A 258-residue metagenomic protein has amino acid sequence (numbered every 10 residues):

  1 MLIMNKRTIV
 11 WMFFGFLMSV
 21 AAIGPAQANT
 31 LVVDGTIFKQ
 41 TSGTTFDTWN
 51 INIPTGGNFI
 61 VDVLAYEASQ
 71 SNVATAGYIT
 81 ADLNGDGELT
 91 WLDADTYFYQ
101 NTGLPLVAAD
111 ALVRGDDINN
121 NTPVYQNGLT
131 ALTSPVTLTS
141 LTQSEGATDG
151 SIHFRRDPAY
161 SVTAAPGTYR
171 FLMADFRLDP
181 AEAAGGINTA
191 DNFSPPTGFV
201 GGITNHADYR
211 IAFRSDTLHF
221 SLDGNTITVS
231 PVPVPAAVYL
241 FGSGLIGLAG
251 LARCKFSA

Functional and structural regions predicted by a protein language model:
L2-F13: Bacterial N-terminal signal peptides that target proteins for export
M12-A21: Bacterial N-terminal signal peptides
I23-A28: Sec/Tat signal peptide C-region and signal peptidase I cleavage site
N29-I51, T75-P105, F154, P158-P231: C-terminal edge strands of extracellular/lumenal beta-sandwich accessory domains
I53-V61, P166-G167: Extended extracellular/luminal ectodomain segments enriched in beta-structured repeat modules
Y78-I152: Surface-exposed beta-strand/loop patches in noncatalytic accessory domains and peripheral targeting/linker segments
V234-L251: A short, hydrophobic C-terminal helix/tail in secreted or cell-surface proteins
C254-A258: Short, charged juxtamembrane terminal tails flanking transmembrane helices
